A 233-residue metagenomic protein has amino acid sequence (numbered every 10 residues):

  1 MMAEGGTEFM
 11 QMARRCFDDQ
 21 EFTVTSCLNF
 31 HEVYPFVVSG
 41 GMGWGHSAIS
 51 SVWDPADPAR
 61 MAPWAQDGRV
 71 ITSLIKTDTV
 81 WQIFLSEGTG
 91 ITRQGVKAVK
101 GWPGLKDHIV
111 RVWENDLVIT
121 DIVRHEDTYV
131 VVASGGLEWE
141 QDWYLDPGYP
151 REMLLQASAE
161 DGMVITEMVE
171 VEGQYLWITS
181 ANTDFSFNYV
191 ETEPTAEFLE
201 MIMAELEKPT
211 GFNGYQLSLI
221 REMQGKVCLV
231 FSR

Functional and structural regions predicted by a protein language model:
M1-R233: Terminus-proximal functional modules
